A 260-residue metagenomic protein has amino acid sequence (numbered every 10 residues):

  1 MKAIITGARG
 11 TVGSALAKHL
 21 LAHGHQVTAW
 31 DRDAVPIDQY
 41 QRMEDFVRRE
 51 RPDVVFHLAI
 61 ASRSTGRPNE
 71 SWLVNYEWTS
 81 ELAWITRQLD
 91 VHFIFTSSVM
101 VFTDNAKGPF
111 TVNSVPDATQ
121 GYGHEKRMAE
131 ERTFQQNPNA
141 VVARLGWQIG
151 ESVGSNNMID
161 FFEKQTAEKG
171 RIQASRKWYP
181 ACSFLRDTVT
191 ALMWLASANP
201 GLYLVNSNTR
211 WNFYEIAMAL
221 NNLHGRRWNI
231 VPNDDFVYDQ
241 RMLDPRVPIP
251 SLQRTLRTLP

Functional and structural regions predicted by a protein language model:
M1-H23: N-terminal Rossmann NAD(P)H-binding glycine-rich loop of SDR-like oxidoreductase domains
T6, W30, V55-A59, F93-V99 (+1 more regions): SDR active-site strand-loop-helix element
A15, E168, V189-D239: Mid/C-terminal beta-alpha module of Rossmann-like enzyme folds, strongest in SDR-family dehydrogenases/epimerases
D38-W78, I85-R87: NAD(P)H-binding glycine-rich loop region in Rossmannoid oxidoreductase-like domains and their noncatalytic homologs
E81-T119: Conserved Rossmann-fold NAD(P)-dependent oxidoreductase catalytic core, especially the SDR/UDP-sugar
E125: Active-site helix of classical SDR
E131-P180, D187: NAD(P)-dependent short-chain dehydrogenase/reductase
G225-P260: C-terminal amphipathic/interface module of NAD(P)-dependent oxidoreductases and related NAD-binding regulators
